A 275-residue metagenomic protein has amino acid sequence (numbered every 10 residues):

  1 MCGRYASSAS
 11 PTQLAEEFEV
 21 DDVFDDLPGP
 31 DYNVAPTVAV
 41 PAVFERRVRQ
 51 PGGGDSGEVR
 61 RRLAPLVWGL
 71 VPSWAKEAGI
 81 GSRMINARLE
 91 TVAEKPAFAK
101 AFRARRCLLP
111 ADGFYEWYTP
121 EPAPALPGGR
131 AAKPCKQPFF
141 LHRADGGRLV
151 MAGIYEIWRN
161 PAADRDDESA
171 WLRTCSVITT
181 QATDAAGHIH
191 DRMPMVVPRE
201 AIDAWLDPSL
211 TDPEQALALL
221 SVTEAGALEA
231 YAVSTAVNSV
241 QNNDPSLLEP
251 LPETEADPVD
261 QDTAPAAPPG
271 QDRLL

Functional and structural regions predicted by a protein language model:
M1-L275: Short linear sequence motif anchored by a di-proline
